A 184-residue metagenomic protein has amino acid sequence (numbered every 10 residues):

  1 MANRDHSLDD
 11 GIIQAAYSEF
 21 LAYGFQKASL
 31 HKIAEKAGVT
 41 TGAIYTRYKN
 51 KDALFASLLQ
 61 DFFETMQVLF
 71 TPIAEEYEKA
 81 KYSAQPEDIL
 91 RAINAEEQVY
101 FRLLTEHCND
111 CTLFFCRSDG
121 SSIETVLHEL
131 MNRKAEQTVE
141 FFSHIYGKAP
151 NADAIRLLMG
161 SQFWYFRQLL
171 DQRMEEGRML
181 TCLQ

Functional and structural regions predicted by a protein language model:
M1-R4: N-terminal intrinsically disordered/low-complexity leader segments
G11, A15, E19-A53, S57: Helix-turn-helix
Y17, T71-A74, E78, F163-M174: Regular secondary-structure segments
L30, Q60-Q67, P72: Short, basic, alpha-helical segments at the C-terminal edge of helix-turn-helix-like DNA-binding modules
S57, T71-T105: Hydrophobic alpha-helical connector segments
A80-P86, F114-S121: Short linear capping/connector segments at secondary-structure termini
E96-E106, D119-Y146, D153-G160: Amphipathic alpha-helical packing segments from all-alpha helical-bundle domains
T112-C116, F141-Q184: Hydrophobic/aromatic-rich alpha-helical bundle segments in the mid-to-C-terminal region
